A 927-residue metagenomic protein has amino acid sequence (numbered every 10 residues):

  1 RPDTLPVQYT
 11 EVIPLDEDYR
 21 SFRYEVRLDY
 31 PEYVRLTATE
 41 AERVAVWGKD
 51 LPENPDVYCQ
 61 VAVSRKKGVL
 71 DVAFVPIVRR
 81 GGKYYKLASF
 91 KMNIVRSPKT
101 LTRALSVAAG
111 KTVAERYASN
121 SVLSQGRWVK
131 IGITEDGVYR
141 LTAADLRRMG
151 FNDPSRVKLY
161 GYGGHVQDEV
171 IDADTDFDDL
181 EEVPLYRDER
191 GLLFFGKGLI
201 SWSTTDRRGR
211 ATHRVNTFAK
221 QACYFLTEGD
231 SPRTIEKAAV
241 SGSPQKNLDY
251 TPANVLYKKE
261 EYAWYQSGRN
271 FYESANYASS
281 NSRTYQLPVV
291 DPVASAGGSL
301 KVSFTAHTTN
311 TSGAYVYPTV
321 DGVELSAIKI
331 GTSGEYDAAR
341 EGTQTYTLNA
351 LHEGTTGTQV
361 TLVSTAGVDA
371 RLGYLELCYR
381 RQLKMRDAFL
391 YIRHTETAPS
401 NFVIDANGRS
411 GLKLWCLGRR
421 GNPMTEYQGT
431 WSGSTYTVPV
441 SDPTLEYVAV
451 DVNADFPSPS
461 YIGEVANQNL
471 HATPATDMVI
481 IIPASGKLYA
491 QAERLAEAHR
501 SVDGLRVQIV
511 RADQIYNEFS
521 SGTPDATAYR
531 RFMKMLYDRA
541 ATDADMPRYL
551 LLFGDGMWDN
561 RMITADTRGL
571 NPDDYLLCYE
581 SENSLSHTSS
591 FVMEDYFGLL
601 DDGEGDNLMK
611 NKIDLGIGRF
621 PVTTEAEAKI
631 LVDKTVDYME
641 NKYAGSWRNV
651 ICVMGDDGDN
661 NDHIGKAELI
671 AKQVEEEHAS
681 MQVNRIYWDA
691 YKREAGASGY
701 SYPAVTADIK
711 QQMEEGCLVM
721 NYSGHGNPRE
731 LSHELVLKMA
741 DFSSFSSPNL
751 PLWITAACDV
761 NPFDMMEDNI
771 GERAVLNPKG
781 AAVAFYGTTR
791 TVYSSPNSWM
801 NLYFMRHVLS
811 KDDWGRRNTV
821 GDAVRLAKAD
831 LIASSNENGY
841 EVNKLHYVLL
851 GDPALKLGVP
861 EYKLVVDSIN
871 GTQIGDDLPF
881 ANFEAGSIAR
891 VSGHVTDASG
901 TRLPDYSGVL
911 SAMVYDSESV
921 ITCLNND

Functional and structural regions predicted by a protein language model:
R1-N926: Cysteine-dependent hydrolase recognition
